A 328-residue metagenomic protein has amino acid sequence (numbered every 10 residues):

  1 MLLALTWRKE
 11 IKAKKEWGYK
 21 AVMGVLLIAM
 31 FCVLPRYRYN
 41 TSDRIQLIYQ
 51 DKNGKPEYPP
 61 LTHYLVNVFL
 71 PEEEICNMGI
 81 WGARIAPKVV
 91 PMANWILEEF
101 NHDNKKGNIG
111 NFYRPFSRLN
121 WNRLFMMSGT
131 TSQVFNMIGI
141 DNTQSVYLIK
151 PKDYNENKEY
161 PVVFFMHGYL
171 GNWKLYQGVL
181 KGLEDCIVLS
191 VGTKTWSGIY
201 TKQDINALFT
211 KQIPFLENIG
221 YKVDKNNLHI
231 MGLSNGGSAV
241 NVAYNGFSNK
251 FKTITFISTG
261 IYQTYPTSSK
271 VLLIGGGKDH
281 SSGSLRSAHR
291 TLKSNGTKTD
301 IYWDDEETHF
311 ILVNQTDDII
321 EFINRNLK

Functional and structural regions predicted by a protein language model:
M1-N157: A domain-start/cap signature at the N-terminus of enzymes
L2, F31-R38, H280-K328: C-terminal catalytic histidine-bearing segment of alpha/beta-hydrolase fold enzymes
K152-K158, T201-S234: Gly/Ser-rich "nucleophile elbow"/oxyanion-hole loop immediately N-terminal to the catalytic nucleophile in hydrolases
K158-G168: Short beta-strand element of the alpha/beta-hydrolase
K174-S190: Short amphipathic alpha-helix adjacent to the substrate-entry channel of hydrolases
N226-S268: Primarily recognizes the serine-hydrolase "nucleophile elbow" in alpha/beta-hydrolase and SGNH/GDSL folds
L272-G276: Short beta-strand/loop motif that positions the catalytic acidic residue of the alpha/beta-hydrolase fold
